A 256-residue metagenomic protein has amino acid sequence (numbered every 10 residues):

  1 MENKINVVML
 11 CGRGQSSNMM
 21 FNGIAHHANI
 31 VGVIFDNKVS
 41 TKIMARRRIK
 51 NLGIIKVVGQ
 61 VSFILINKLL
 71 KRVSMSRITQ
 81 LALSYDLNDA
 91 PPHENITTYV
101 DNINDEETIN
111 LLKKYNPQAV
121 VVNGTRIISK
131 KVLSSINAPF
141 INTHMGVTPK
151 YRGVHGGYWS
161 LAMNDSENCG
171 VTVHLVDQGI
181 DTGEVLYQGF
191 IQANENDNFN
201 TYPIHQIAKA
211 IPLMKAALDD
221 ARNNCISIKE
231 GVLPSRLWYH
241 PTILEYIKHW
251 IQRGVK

Functional and structural regions predicted by a protein language model:
M1-K256: One-carbon transfer enzymes
